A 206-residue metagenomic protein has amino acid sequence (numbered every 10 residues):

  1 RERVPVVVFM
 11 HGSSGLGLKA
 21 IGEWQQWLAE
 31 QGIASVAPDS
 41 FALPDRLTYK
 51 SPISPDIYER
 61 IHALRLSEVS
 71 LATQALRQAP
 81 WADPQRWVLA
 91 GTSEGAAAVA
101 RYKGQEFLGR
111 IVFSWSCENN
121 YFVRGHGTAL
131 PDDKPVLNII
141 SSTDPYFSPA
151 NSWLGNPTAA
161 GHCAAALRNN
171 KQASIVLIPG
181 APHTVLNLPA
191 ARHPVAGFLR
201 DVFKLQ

Functional and structural regions predicted by a protein language model:
E2-G12: Short beta-strand element of the alpha/beta-hydrolase
K19-A37: Short amphipathic alpha-helix adjacent to the substrate-entry channel of hydrolases
D39-R46, S116, A181: Short beta-to-alpha linker loops that shape the active-site pocket of alpha/beta-hydrolase fold enzymes
F41-A63: Cap/lid segment of the alpha/beta-hydrolase catalytic domain
P55-P80: Alpha/beta-hydrolase active-site loop
L71-P131: Primarily recognizes the serine-hydrolase "nucleophile elbow" in alpha/beta-hydrolase and SGNH/GDSL folds
G109-L177, H183: The feature captures the conserved acid-bearing segment of alpha/beta-hydrolase catalytic domains
R168-Q206: C-terminal catalytic histidine-bearing segment of alpha/beta-hydrolase fold enzymes
